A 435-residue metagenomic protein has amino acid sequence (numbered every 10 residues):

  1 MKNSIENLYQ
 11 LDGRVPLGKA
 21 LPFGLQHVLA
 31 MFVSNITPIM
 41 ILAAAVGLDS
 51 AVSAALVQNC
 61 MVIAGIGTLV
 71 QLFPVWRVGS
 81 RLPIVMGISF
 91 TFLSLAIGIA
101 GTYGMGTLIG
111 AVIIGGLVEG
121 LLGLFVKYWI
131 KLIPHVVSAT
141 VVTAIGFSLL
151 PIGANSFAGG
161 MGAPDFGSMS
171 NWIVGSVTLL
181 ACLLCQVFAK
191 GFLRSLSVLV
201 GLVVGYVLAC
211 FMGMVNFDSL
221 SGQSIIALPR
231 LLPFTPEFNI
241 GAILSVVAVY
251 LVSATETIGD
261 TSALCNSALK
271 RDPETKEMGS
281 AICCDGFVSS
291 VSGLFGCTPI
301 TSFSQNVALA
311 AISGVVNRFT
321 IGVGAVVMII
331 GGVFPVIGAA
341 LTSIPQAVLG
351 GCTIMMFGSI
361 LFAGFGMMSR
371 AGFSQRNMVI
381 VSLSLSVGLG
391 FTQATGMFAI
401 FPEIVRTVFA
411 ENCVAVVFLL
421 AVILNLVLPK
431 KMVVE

Functional and structural regions predicted by a protein language model:
M1-F23, D218-L231, N266-P273, E277-A281 (+1 more regions): Intrinsically disordered, low-complexity non-transmembrane regions of multi-pass membrane transporters
M1-P83, T91-I99: N-terminal signal-anchor module of multipass membrane proteins
K2-I5, N35-I39, A43, T178-F188 (+6 more regions): Juxtamembrane interface elements at the cytosolic ends of transmembrane helices in multi-pass membrane proteins
L17, A43-R81, V247-R318: Membrane-embedded helical hairpins/re-entrant loop segments and their flanking transmembrane helices within multi-pass
G18-A30, G167-L179, L196-S197, M212 (+2 more regions): Hydrophobic, membrane-embedded alpha-helices of multi-pass small-molecule transporters
A55-L56, R77-F90, K131-T140, L193-L199 (+3 more regions): Short, non-helical or kinked segments that cap or interrupt transmembrane helices
I97, Q186, N306-I321, V326-G332: Interfacial segments of multi-pass membrane proteins
I99-D218, A325, I329-E435: Membrane-embedded alpha-helical modules
